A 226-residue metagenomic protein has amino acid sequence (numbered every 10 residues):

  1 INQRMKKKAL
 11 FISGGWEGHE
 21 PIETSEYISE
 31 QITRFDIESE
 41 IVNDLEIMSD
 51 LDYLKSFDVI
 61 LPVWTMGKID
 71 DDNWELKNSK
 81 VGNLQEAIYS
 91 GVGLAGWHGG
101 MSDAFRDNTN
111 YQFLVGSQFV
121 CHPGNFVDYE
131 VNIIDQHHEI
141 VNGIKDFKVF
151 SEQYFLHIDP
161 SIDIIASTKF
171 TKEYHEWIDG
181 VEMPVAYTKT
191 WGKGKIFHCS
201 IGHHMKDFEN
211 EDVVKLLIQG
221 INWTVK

Functional and structural regions predicted by a protein language model:
R4-K8, R34, D52, Y174 (+2 more regions): Extracellular ligand-binding/catalytic regions of CAZymes and related secreted enzymes and adhesion modules
K8-F11, P21-G96, M101: Helical hinge/lid and interdomain linker segments adjacent to catalytic or ligand-binding clefts that mediate domain
S13-W16, G202: Residue-level signal for short, function-critical loop segments
E20, D103-R106, F208-E209: Secondary-structure boundary/capping motif
T24, I28, K80, D107 (+2 more regions): Stable alpha-helical elements in mature extracytoplasmic
T33, E40, S56, S117-G192: Catalytic beta-strand/loop cores that center a nucleophilic Ser/Cys/Thr and support acyl-enzyme chemistry
G67-G143: A glycine-rich, often tryptophan-bearing local segment used as a flexible ligand/cofactor-contacting loop or short
